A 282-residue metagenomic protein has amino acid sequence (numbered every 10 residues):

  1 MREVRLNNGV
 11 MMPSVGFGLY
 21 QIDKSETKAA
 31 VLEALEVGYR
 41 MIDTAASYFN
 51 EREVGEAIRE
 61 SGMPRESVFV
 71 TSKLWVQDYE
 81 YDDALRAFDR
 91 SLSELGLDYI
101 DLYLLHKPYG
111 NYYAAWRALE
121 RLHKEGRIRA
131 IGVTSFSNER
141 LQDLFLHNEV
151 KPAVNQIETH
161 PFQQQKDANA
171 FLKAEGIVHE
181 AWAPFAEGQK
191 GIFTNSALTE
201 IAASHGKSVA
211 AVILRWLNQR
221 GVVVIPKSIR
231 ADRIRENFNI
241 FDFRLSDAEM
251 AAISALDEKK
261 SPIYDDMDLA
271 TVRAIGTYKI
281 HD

Functional and structural regions predicted by a protein language model:
M1-V4, R52-R59, F88-R90, N138-Q142 (+1 more regions): Alpha-helical scaffolding within the catalytic cores of extracellular/periplasmic polymer-degrading hydrolases
M1-V68, F185, I280-D282: N-terminal binding-site loop/beta-alpha segment at the start of enzyme catalytic domains that lines or forms
N7, A84-L104, R121-E125: CE4/NodB-like, metal-dependent polysaccharide N-deacetylase domain that modifies extracellular/periplasmic N-acetylated
I22-L35, E80-L95, A114, E139-Q142 (+1 more regions): Short, acidic/polar
I22-S25, T44-E53, Q77-D82, P108-Y113 (+2 more regions): Acidic-and-aromatic substrate-binding clefts and catalytic sites of carbohydrate-active enzymes
Y39, L97-I100, I128, P152: A structural motif
R65-D78, D101-P108, S135: A short, structured active-site edge motif that brings together acidic residues
K107-D282: Beta/alpha (TIM)-barrel catalytic core signal, keyed to glycine-rich beta->alpha loops juxtaposed to Asp/Glu that bind
